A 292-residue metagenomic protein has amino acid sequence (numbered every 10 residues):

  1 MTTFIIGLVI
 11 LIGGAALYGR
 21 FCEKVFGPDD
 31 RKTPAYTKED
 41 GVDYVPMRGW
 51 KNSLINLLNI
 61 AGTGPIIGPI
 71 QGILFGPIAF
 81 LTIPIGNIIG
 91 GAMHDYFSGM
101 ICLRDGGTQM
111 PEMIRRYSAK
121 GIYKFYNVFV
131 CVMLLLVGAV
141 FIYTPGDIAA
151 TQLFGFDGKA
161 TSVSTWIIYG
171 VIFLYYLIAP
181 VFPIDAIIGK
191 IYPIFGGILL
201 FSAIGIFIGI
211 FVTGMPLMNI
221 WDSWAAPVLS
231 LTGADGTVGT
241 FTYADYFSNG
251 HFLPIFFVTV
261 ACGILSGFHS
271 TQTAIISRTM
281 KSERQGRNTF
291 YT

Functional and structural regions predicted by a protein language model:
M1, P77-F80, A150-W166, I191-Y192 (+1 more regions): Interfacial loop-to-helix junctions that mark the boundaries of transmembrane helices in multi-pass membrane
M1-G19, G72-C102, P111: Extracellular loop-to-transmembrane helix junctions
I10-I66, S282-Q285: Membrane-interface "cap" regions at the ends of multi-pass membrane proteins
A15, G90-G106, M110-P180, A261-L265: Helix-loop-helix module between adjacent transmembrane segments
M47-G64, G209-P216, P227-T292: Hydrophobic, membrane-embedded alpha-helices of multi-pass small-molecule transporters
G72-I78, L103-T108, R116-G121, S277-N288: Juxtamembrane helix-boundary/capping and inter-helix hinge elements in multi-pass membrane proteins
Y117-F125, I194-G209: Small-residue-rich segments of transmembrane alpha-helices in multi-pass membrane proteins, especially helix faces
G138-I142, G146-F156, S164-I167, A179-P180 (+1 more regions): Hydrophobic alpha-helical segments and their helix-loop junctions in multi-pass secondary transporters
